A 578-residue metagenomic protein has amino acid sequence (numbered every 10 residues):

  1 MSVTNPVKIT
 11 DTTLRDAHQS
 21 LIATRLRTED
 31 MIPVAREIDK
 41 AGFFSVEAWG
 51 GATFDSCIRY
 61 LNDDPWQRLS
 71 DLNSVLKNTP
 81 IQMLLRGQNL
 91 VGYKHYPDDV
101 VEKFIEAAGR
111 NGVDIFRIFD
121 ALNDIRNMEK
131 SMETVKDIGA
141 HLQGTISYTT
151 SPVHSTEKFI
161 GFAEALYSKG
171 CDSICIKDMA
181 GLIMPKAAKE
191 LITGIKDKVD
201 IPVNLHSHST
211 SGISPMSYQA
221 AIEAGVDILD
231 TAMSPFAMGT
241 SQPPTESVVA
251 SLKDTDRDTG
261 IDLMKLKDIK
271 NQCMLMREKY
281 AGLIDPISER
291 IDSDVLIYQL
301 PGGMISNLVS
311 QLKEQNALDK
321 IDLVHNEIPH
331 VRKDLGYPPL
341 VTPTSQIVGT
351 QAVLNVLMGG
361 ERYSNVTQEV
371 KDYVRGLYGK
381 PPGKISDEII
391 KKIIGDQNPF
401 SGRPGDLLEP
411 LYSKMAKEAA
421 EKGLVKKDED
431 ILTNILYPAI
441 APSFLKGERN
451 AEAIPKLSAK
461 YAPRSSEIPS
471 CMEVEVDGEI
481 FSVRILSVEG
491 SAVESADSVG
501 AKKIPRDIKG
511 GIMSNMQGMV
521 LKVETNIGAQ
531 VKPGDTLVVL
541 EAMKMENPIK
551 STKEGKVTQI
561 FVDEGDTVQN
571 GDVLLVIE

Functional and structural regions predicted by a protein language model:
I9-L14, F44-A48, T79-R86, F116-R117 (+4 more regions): Hydrophobic faces of well-ordered beta-strands that scaffold small-molecule active sites in alpha/beta enzyme cores
T13-R15, Q19, G51-T53, L84-L90 (+6 more regions): Active-site beta-loop-alpha junctions enriched in small/polar residues
A17, I38, I118, I174 (+3 more regions): Conserved, mostly hydrophobic/aromatic
P33, E37-C57, I287-D294, G303-S495: Terminal or standalone catalytic/regulatory effector modules within metabolic enzymes and repeat proteins
G50-E164, M184: Active-site beta->alpha loop and helix N-cap motifs at the rims of alpha/beta catalytic domains
I118, D178, A224-S241: Glycine-rich phosphate-binding active-site loops on the catalytic face of alpha/beta enzymes
K158-F162, S211-A224: Catalytic cores of alpha/beta
K502-E578: Structured functional modules or segments
